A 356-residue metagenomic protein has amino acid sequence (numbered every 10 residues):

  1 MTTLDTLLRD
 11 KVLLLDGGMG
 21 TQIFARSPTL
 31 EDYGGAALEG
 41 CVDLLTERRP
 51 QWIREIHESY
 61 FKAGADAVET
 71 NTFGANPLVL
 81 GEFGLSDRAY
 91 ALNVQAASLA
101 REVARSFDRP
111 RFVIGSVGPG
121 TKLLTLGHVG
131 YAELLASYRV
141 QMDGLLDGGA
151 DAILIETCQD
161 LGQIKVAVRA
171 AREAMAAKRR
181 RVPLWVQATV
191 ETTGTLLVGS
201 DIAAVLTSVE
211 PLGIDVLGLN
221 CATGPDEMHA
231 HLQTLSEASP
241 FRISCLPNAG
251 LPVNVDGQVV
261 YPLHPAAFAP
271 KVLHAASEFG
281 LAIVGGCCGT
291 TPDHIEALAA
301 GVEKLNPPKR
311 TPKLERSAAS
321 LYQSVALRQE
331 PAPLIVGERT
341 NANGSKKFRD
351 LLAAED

Functional and structural regions predicted by a protein language model:
M1-D356: Domain-level signal for soluble alpha/beta catalytic cores
